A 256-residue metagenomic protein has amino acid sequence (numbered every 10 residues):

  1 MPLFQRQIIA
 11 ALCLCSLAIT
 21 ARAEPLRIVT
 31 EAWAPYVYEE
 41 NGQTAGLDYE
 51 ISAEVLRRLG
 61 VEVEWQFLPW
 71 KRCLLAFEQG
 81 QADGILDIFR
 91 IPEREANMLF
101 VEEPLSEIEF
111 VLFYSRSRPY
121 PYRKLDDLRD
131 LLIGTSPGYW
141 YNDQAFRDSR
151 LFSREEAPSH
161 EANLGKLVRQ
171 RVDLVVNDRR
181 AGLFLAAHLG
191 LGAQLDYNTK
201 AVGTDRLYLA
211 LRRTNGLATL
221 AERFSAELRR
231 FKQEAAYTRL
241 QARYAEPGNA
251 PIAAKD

Functional and structural regions predicted by a protein language model:
E24-N97, T135, E156, R243: Extracytoplasmic small-molecule ligand-binding "clamshell" domains of the periplasmic binding protein/Venus flytrap
T30-A32, E107-V111, A187-S225, P247-A254: Periplasmic-binding protein-like
A34, T44-E54, R116-L151, G165 (+1 more regions): Bilobed "Venus flytrap"/periplasmic-binding protein-like clamshell domains and structurally analogous long
E50-R58, S117, Y139, A210-Y244: Extended ligand-binding regions for polar small-molecule ligands
A53, Q66-L128, W140-Y141, T199-V202: Acidic, polar ligand-binding/catalytic clefts
E62, Y139-R154, L191-A193, L228-D256: Ligand-binding clefts/hinges and TM-proximal coupling segments of bilobed small-molecule sensing domains
E62-P69, F152-K166, Y197-T199: Short beta-strand-to-loop elements that line the ligand-binding cleft of bilobed periplasmic-binding protein-like
K71-D83, F100, D127, D148 (+2 more regions): Short helices/loops that flank or line small-molecule/ion binding pockets
